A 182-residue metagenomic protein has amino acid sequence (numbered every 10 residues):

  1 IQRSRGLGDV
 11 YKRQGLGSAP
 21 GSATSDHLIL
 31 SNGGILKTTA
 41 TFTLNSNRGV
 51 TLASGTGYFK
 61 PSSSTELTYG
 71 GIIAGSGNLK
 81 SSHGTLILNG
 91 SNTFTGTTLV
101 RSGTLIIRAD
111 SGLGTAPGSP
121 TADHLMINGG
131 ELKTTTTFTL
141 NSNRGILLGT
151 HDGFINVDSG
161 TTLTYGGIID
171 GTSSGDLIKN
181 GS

Functional and structural regions predicted by a protein language model:
S4, D9-L67, A74-N89, T95-L163 (+1 more regions): Beta-strand repeat architectures
